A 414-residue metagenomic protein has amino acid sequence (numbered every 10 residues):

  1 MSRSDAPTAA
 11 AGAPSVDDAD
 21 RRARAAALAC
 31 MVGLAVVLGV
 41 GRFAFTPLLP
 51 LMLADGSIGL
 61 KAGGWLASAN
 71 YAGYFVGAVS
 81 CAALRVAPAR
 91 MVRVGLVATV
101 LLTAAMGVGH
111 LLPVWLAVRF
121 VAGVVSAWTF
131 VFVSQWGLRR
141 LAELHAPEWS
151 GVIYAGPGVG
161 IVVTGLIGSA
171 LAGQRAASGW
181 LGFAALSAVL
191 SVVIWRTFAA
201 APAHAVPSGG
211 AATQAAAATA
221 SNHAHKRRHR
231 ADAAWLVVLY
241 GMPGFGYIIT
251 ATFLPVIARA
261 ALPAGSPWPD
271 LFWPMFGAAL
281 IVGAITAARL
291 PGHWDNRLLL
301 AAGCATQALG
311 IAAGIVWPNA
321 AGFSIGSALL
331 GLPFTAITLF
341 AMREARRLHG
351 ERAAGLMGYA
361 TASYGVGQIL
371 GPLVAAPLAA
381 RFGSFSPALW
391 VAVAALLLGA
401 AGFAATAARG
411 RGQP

Functional and structural regions predicted by a protein language model:
T46, D232-P274: Extracytoplasmic gate region of multi-pass secondary transporters
V76-L111: Conserved MFS/SLC helix-loop-helix module at the cytosolic interface between two early adjacent transmembrane helices
G77-A89, A172, G283-N296, A379-A380: Helix-to-loop junctions at the C-terminal end of transmembrane segments in multipass secondary transporters
P113-A122, A321-L329: Paired small-residue
V118-G156: Cytoplasmic helix-loop-helix junction between adjacent transmembrane helices in 12-TM secondary transporters
L144-H145, W149-P202: Helix-loop-helix hairpin linking two adjacent transmembrane segments in secondary transporters
D295-A341: C-terminal transmembrane helical hairpin of 12-TM major facilitator-type secondary transporters
H349-S384, A392: A late C-terminal transmembrane helix in Major Facilitator Superfamily
